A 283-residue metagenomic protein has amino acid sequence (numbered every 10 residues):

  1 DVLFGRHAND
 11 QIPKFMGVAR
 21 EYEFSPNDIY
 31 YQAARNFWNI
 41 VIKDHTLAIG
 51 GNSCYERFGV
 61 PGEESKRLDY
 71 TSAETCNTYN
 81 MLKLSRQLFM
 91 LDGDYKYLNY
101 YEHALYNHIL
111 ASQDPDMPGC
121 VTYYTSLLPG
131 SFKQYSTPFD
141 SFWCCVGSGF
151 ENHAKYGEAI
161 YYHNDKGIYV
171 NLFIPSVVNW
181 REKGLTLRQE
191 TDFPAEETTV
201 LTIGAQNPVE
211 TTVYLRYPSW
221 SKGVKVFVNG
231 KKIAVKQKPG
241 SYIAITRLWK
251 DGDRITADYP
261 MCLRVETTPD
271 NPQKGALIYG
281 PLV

Functional and structural regions predicted by a protein language model:
D1-V283: Glycan-recognition and catalytic cores of secretory/periplasmic carbohydrate-active enzymes
